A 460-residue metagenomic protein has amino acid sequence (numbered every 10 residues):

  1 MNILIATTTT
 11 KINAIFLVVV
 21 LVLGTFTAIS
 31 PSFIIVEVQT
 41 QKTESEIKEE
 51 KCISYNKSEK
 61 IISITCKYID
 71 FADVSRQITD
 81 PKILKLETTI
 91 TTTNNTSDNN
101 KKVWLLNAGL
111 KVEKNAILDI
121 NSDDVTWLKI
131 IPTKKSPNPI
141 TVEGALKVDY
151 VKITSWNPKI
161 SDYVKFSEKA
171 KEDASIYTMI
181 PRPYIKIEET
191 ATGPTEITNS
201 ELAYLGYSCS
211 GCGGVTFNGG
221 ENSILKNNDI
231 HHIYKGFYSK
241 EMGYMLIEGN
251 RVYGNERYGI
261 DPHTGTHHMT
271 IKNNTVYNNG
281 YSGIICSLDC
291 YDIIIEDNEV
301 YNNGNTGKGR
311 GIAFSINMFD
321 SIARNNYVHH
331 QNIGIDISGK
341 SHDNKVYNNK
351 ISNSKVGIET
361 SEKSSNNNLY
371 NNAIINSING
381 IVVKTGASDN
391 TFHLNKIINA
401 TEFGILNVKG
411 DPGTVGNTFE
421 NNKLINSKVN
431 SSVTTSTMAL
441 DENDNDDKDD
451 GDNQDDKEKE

Functional and structural regions predicted by a protein language model:
M1-T40, S200, A323, V346 (+3 more regions): Secretory targeting signatures
T8, F16, S30, L118 (+9 more regions): Short stretches within intrinsically disordered, low-complexity N-terminal or propeptide regions
T8-A14, F26-A28, Q41-E44, T89-S97 (+4 more regions): N-terminal compositionally biased, intrinsically disordered segments and leader/signal-like regions
I35-E296, Y301-H329, D336-K345, E359 (+5 more regions): Beta-strand/loop edge motif enriched in small/polar residues
N298, N349, N372, N395: Detector for the Zn2+-coordinating histidines of canonical Cys2His2
D389-N443: Leucine-rich solenoid repeat scaffolds
T437-E460: Ser/Thr/Gly/Pro-rich low-complexity, disordered linker/stalk segments of secreted and cell-surface proteins
